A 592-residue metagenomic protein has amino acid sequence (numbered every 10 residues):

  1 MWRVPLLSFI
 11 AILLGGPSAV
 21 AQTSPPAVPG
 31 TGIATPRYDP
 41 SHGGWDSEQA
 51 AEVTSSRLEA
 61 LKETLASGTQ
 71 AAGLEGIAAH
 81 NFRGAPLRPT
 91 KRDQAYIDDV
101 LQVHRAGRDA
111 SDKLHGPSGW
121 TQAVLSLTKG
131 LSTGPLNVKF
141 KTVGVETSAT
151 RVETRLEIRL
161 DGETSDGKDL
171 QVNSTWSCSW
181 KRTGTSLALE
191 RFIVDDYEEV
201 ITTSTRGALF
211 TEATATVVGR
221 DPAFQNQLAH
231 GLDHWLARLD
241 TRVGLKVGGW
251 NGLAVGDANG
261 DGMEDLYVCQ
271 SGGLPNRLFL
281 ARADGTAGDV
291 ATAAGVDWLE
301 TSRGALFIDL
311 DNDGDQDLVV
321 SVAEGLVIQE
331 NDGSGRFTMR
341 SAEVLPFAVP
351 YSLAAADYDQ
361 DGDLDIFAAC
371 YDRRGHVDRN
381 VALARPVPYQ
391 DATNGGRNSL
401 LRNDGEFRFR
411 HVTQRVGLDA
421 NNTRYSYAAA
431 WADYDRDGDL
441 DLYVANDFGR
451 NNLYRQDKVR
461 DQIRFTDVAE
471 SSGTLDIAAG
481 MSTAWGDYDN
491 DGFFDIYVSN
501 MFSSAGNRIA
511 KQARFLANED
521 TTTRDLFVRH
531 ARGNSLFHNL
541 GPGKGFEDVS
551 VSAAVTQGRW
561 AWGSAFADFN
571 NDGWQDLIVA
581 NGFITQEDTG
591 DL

Functional and structural regions predicted by a protein language model:
P5-G16: Bacterial N-terminal signal peptides
A21-L592: Acidic, glycine/proline-rich Ca2+-coordinating loop motifs
